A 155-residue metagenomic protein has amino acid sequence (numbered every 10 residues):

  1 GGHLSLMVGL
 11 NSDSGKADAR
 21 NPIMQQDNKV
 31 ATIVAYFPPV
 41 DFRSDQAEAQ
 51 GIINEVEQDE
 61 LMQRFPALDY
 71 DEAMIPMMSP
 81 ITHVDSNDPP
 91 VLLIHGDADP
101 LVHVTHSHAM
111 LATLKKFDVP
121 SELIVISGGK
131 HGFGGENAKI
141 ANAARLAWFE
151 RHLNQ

Functional and structural regions predicted by a protein language model:
G1-A49, R151: Primarily recognizes the serine-hydrolase "nucleophile elbow" in alpha/beta-hydrolase and SGNH/GDSL folds
V8-G9, A35-P39, H95-D97, V125-G129: Active-site-proximal beta-strand/loop segments in catalytic clefts of secreted hydrolases
G9-S14, S44-H83, P89, K116: Mobile cap/lid helix-loop segments that gate and shape the active-site cleft of serine hydrolases
D27, D85-S86: Short, flexible hinge/linker loops that cap or flank conserved catalytic cores
D41-F42, A98-V102, G132: Acidic catalytic loop of the alpha/beta-hydrolase fold
N87, L92-H95, D99: Short beta-strand/loop motif that positions the catalytic acidic residue of the alpha/beta-hydrolase fold
V91-I94, V104-Q155: C-terminal catalytic histidine-bearing segment of alpha/beta-hydrolase fold enzymes
